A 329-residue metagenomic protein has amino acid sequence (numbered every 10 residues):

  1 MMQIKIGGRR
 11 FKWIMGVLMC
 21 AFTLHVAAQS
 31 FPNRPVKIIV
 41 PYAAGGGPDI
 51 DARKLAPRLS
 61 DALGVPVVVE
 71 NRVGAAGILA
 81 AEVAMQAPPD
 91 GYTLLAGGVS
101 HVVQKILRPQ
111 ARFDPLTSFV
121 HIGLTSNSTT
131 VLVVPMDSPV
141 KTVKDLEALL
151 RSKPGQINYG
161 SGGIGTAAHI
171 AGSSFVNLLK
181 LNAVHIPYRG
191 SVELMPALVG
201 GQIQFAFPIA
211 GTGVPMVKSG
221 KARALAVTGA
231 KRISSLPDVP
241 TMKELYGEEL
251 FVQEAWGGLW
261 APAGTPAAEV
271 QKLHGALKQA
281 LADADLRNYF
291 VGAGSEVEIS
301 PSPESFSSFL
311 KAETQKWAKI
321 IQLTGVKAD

Functional and structural regions predicted by a protein language model:
M1-R10: N-terminal secretory signal peptides that target proteins for export/translocation
R10-V17: Sec-dependent signal peptide recognition, specifically the positively charged N-region followed immediately by
T23-A27: N-terminal signal peptide c-region/cleavage motif recognized by signal peptidases
A28-T117, Q156-N158, K180-I209, M216 (+2 more regions): N-terminal (or domain-start) structured segment
N33-P35, L181, K218, A267-D329: An extracytoplasmic/periplasmic, membrane-proximal ligand-sensing/linker region
Q86-G91, I106-E193, M242-E244, L250 (+1 more regions): Hinge/capping helix and adjacent helix->loop/strand transition within the periplasmic-binding protein
G98-V99, M136, A210-G211, G229-A230 (+1 more regions): Short secondary-structure boundary segments
D114-L124, N182-I186, Q204-F205, V214-V252 (+1 more regions): Short beta-strand->loop
